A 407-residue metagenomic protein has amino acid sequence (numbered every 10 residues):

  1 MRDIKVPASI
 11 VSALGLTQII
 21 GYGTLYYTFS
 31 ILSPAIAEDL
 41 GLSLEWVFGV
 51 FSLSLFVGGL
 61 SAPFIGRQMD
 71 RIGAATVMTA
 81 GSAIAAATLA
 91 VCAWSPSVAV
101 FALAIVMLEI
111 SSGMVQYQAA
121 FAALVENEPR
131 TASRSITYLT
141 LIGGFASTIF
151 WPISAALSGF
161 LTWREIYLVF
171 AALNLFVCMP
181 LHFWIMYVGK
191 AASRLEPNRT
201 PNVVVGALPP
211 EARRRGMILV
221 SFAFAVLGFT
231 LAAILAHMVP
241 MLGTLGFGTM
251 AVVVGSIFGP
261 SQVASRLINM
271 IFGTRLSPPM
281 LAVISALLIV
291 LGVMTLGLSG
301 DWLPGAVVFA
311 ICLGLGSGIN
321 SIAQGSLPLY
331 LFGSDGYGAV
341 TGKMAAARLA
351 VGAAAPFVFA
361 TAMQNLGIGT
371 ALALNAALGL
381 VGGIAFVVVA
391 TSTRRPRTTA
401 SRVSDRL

Functional and structural regions predicted by a protein language model:
S9-L44, A62-I65, W151, I234-V239: Extracytoplasmic
F29-S33, R214-A264, N269: Extracytoplasmic gate region of multi-pass secondary transporters
L60-V98: Conserved MFS/SLC helix-loop-helix module at the cytosolic interface between two early adjacent transmembrane helices
S61-G73, S265-P278, M363-Q364: Helix-to-loop junctions at the C-terminal end of transmembrane segments in multipass secondary transporters
V106-L141, G333: Cytoplasmic helix-loop-helix junction between adjacent transmembrane helices in 12-TM secondary transporters
L139-G189: Helix-loop-helix hairpin linking two adjacent transmembrane segments in secondary transporters
F258-S261, L276-L327: C-terminal transmembrane helical hairpin of 12-TM major facilitator-type secondary transporters
L331-N365: A late C-terminal transmembrane helix in Major Facilitator Superfamily
